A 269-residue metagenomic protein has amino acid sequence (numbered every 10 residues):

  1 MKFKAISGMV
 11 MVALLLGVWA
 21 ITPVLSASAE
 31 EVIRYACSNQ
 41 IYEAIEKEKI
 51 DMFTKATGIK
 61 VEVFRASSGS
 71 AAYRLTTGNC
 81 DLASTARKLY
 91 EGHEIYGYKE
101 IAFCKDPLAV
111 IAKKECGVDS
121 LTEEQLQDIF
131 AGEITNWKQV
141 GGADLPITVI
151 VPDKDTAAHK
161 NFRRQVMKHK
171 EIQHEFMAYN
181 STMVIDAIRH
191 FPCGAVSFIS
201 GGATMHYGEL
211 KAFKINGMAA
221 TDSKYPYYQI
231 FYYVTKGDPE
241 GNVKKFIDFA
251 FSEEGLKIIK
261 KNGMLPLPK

Functional and structural regions predicted by a protein language model:
M1-A13: Bacterial N-terminal signal peptides that target proteins for export
A5, L15-G17, Y98, T221: Generic detector of short alpha-helix boundary/capping microenvironments and adjacent low-complexity segments
L16-S26: C-terminal segment of classical bacterial N-terminal signal peptides
S26-K269: Exported/periplasmic ABC-transporter solute-binding proteins
